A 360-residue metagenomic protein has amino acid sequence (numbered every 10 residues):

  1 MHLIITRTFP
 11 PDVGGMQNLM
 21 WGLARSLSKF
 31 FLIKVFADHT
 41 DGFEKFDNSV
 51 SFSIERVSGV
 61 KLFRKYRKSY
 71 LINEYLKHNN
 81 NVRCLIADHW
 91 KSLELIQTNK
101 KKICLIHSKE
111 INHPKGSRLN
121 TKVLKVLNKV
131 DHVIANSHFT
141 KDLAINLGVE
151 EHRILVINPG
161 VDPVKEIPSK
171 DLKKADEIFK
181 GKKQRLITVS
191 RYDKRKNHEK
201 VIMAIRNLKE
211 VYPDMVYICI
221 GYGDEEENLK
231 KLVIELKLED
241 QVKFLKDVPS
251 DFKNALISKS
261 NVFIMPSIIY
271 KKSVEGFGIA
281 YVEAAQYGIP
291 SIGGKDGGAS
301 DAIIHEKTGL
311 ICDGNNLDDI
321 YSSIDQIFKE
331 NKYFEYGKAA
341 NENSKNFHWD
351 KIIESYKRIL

Functional and structural regions predicted by a protein language model:
I5, I134, I178-K196, I202-I205: Conserved donor-binding/catalytic core segment of Leloir-type glycosyltransferases
T6-V13, L19-R64: N-terminal strand-loop element at the rim of the active site of nucleotide-sugar-dependent glycosyltransferases
I86-S92, I106: Short His-centered aromatic/hydrophobic patch
F139, G160: Carbohydrate-associated surface elements
Q184, D214, Q241, T308 (+3 more regions): A short, well-ordered alpha-helix in the C-terminal region of glycosyltransferases
K230-V248, V262: Nucleotide-activated donor-binding/catalytic signature segment of Leloir-type glycosyltransferases, i.e., the conserved
K246, H305-E306, L310-L317, Q326-N331: Conserved acidic donor-binding segment of nucleotide-sugar-dependent glycosyltransferases
S258-S273, I289: Acidic donor-binding loop of glycosyltransferase active sites
